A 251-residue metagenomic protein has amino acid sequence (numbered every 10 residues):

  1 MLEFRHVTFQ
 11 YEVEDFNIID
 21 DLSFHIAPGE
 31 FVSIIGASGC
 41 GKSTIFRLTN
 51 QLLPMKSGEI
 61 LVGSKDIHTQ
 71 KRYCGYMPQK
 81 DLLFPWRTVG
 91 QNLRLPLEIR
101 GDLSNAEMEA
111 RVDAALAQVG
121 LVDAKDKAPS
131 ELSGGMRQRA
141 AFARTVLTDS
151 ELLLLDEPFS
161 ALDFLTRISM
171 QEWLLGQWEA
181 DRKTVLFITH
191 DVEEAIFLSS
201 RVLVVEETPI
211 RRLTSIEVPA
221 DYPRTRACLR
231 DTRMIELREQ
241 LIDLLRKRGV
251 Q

Functional and structural regions predicted by a protein language model:
M1-R182, L186-E193, L198: ABC family nucleotide-binding domain
V62, V204-V205: Short hydrophobic beta-strand elements within the C-terminal catalytic ATPase subdomain
R111, E194, R233, L237-Q240: Charged catalytic carboxylate motif
A161-F164, R238-Q251: Extended, non-globular alpha-helical segments
R201: Short, glycine/charged-rich "phosphate-handling" switch motifs in NTP-dependent and phosphotransfer domains
E207-L237: Conserved beta-strand-loop-alpha-helix hinge in the C-terminal portion of ABC ATPase nucleotide-binding domains
